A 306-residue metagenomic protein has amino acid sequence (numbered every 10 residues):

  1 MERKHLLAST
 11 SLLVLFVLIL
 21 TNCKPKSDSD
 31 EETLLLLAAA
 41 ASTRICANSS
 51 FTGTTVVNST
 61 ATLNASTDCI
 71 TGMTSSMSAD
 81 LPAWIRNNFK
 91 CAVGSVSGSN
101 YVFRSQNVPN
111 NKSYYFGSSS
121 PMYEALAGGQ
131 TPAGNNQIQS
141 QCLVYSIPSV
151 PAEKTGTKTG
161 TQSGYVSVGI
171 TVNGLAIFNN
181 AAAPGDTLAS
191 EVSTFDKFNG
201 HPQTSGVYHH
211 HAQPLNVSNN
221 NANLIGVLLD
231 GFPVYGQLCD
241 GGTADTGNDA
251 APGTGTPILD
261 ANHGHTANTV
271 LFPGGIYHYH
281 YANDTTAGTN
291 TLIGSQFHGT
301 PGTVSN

Functional and structural regions predicted by a protein language model:
M1-T21: Sec-dependent bacterial lipoprotein signal peptides
V17-R44: Bacterial Sec-dependent N-terminal signal peptides
L36-D186: Solvent-exposed N-terminal domain segments of exported/luminal and surface proteins
I45, G53-V57, A250, T256-N306: Long, compositionally biased interface segments
N136, T161, S193-G206, P257-I276: Short, low-complexity cationic-aromatic patches
V144-V150, T171-L175, Q203-V217, F272-A287: Extracellular/lumenal glycan-associated surfaces
Y165-A183, A222-V227, V234-D240, A282: A structural feature that tracks compact, well-ordered secondary-structure segments with a strong bias toward
D186-F198, Q203-P252: Short helix-loop boundary/capping segments
